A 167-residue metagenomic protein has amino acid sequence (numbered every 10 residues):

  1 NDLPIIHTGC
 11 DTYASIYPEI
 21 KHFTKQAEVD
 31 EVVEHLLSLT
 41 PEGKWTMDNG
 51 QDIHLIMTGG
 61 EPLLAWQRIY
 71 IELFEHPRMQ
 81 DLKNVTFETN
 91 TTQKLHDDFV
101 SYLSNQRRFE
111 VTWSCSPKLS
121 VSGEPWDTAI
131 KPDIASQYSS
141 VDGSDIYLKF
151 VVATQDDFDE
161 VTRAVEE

Functional and structural regions predicted by a protein language model:
D2-E110: Conserved Radical SAM active-site core
L55, I71-E166: Radical SAM/AdoMet-radical enzyme domain recognition
